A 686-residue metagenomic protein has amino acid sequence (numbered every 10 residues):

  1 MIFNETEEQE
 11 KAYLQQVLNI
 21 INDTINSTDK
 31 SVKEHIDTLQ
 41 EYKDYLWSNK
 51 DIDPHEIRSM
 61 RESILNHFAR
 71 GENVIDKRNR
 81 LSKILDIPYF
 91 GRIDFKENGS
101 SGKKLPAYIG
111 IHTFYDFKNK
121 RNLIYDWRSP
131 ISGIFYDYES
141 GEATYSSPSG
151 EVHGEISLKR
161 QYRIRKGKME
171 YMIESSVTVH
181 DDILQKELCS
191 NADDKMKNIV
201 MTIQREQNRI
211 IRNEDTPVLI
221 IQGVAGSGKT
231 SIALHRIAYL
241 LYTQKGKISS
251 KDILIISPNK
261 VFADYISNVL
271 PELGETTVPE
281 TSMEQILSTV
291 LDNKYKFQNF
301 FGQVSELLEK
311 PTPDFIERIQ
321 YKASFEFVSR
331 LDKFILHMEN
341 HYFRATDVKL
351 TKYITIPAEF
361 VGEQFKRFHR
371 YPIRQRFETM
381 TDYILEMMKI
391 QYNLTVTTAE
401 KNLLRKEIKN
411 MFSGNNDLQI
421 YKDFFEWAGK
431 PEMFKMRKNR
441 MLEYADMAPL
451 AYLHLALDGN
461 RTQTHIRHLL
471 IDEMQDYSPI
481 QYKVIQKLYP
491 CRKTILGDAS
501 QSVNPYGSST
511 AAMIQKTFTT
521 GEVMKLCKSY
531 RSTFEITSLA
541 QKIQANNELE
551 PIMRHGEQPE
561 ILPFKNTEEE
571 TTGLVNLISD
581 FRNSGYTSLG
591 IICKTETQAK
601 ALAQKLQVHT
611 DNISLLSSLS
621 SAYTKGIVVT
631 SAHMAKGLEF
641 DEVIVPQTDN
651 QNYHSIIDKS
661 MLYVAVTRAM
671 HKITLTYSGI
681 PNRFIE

Functional and structural regions predicted by a protein language model:
M1-K33, Q40, D86, L184-Q303 (+2 more regions): P-loop NTPase Walker
M1-V200, Q204, N208-R212, N682: Extended, charged low-complexity regulatory segments
R92-D94, I220, I255, T674-Y677: A structural signal for short, well-ordered beta-strand segments and their strand-loop junctions that often border
D181-L188, M433-M436, E522: Short glycine/proline-rich turn/loop motifs
C189, D193, Y321, R370 (+4 more regions): Conserved phosphate/pyrophosphate-binding and hydrolysis machinery centered on Walker-type P-loop NTPases, extending
K195, I199, K229-A233, D446 (+2 more regions): Phosphate/oxyanion-binding active-site loops and adjacent basic polyanion-contact surfaces
L241-L469, D476-V484, R492: Alpha-helical nucleic-acid-binding subdomain of P-loop helicases immediately C-terminal to the Walker A/P-loop
G246, K260-T276, T281-S288, D292-F301 (+2 more regions): Conserved helicase motor core of SF1/SF2 NTP-dependent helicases
